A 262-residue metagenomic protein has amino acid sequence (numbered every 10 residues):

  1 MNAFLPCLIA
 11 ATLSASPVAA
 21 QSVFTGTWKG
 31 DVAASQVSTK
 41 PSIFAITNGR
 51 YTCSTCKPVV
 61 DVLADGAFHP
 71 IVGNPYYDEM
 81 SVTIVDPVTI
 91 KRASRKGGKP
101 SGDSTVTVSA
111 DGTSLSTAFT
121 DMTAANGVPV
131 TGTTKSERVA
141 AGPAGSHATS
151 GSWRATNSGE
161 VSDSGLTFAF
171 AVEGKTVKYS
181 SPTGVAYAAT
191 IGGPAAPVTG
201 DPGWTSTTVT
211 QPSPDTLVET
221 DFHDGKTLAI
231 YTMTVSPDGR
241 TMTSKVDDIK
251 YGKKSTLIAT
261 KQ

Functional and structural regions predicted by a protein language model:
F4-A15: Sec-dependent N-terminal signal peptides
S16-A20: Sec/Tat signal peptide C-region and signal peptidase I cleavage site
Q21-Q262: Hydrophobic small-molecule pocket/channel-lining residues, especially in calycin-type beta-barrels
